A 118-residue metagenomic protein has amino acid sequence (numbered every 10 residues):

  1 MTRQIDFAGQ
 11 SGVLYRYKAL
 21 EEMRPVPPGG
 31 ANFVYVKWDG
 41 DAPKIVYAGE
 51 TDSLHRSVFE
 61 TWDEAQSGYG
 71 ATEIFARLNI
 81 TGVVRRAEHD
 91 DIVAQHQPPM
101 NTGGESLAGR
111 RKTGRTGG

Functional and structural regions predicted by a protein language model:
M1-S57, V83-Q95, R111-G118: GIY-YIG nuclease catalytic motif and its immediate N-terminal context
P27, T61-A65, G109: N-proximal short alpha-helices
V58-T61, Q66-P99: Short, compact, well-ordered microdomains
P98-G109: Coupling/hinge elements of helicase-like and P-loop NTPase modules
